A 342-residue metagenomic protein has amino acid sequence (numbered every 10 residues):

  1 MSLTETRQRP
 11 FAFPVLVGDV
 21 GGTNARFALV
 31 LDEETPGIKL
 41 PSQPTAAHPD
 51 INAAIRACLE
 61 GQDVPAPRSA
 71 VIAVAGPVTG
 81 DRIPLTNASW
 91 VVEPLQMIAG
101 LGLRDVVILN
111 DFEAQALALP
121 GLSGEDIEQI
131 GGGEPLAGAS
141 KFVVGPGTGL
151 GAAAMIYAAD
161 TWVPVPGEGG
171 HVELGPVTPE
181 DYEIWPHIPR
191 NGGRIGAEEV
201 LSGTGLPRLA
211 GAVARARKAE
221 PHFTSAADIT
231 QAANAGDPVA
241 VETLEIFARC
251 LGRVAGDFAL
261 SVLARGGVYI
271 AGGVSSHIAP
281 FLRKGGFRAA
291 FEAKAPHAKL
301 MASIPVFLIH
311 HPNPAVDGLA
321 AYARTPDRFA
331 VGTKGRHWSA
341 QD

Functional and structural regions predicted by a protein language model:
M1-G61, P65, E183-D342: ATP-binding/phosphotransfer module of carbohydrate and carboxylate kinases, centering on a glycine-rich
S2-P10, I55, I108-K141: Conserved phosphate-binding catalytic cores of ATP/NTP-utilizing and phosphoryl-transfer enzymes
V15-D19, S69-V71, V107, G133 (+3 more regions): Short glycine-aspartate micro-motif
A25, P77-T79, G149-A153, R208 (+1 more regions): Short, acidic Gly/Pro/Ser/Thr-rich loop/turn segments
L31-D32, L85-N87, L122-G124, Y157-D160 (+2 more regions): Short, glycine/charged-enriched secondary-structure capping and boundary segments
P44-T45, L85-A88, V107-A114, G133-L136 (+2 more regions): Active-site nucleophile and cofactor-binding loops and adjacent substrate-binding regions of central metabolic enzymes
Q62-I108, E113, L117-D126, V143 (+1 more regions): Short beta-strand-loop/turn "lid" adjacent to the catalytic site in phosphate-handling enzymes
D126-A197, A279-P280, F287-E292, P296-M301: Glycine-rich phosphate-binding loop of actin/hexokinase-like ATP-binding domains
